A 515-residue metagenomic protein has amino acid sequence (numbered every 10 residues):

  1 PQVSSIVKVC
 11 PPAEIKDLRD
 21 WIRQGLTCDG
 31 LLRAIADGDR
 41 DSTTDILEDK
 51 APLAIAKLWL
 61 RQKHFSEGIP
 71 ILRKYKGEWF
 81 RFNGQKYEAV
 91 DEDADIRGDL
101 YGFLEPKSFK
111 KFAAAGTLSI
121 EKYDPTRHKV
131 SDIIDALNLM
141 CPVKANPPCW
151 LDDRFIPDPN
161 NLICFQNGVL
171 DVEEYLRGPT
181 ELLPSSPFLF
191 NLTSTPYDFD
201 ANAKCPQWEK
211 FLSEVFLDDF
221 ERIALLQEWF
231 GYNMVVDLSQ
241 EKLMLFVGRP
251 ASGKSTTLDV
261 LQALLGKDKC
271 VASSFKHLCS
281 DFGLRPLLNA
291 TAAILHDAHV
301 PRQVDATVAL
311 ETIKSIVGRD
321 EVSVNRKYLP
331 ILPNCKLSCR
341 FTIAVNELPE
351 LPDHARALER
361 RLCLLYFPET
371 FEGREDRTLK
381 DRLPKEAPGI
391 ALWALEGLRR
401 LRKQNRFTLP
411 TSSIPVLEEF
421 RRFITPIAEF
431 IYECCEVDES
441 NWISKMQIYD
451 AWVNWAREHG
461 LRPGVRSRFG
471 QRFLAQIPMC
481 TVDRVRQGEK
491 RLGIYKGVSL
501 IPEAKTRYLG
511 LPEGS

Functional and structural regions predicted by a protein language model:
P1-L47, Y87-E88: TOPRIM fold recognition
S5, Q85-E88, K110, Y175: A composition-driven signal for long, intrinsically disordered, charge-rich low-complexity tracts
V9, V90, L365-F367: Hydrophobic residues at beta-strand termini and immediately following loops that shape nucleotide-binding pockets
A13-D17, E78, E241: Short, conserved phosphate-binding/catalytic loop or strand-edge motifs used in phosphoryl-/nucleotidyl-transfer
D41-K74, P106-S252, T256-S515: Feature primarily recognizes SF3-like P-loop helicase cores of small DNA viruses
G77-K86, V169-D171: Short polybasic amphipathic segments
R81, K86-Y101: Trp- and S/T/G-rich repeat-edge/linker motifs of beta-rich repeat architectures
